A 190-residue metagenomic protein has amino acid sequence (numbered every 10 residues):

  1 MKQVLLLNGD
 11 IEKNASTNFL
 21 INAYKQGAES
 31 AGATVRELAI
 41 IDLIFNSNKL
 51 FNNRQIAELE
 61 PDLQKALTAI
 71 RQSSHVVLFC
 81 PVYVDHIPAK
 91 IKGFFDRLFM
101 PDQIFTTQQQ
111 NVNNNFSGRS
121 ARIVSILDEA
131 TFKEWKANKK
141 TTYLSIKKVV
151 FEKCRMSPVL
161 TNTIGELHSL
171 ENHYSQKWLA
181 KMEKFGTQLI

Functional and structural regions predicted by a protein language model:
M1, G32-T34, G118, R155-P158: A generic structural signal for alpha->beta connector loops
M1-L5, S125-D128, N162-L167: A short small-residue
M1-Q103, S169, Y174-I190: N-terminal beta1-alpha1-beta2 submodule of the flavodoxin-like/Rossmannoid cofactor-binding fold
V4, V76, A121, P158-V159: Hydrophobic/aromatic residues located in beta-strands of well-ordered beta-sheets within soluble catalytic
A31, K133-I190: Glycine-rich phosphate/pyrophosphate-binding loop and the adjoining helix
E37-A39, I123, L160-T163: Structural signal for conserved beta-strand scaffold positions within catalytic alpha/beta enzyme cores
I44-K49, R122-S125, P158: Short, basic/glycine-rich phosphate-binding loops at helix/coil junctions that contact nucleotide phosphates
T106-K153: Short, glycine-/small-residue-rich phosphate/pyrophosphate-handling segment
